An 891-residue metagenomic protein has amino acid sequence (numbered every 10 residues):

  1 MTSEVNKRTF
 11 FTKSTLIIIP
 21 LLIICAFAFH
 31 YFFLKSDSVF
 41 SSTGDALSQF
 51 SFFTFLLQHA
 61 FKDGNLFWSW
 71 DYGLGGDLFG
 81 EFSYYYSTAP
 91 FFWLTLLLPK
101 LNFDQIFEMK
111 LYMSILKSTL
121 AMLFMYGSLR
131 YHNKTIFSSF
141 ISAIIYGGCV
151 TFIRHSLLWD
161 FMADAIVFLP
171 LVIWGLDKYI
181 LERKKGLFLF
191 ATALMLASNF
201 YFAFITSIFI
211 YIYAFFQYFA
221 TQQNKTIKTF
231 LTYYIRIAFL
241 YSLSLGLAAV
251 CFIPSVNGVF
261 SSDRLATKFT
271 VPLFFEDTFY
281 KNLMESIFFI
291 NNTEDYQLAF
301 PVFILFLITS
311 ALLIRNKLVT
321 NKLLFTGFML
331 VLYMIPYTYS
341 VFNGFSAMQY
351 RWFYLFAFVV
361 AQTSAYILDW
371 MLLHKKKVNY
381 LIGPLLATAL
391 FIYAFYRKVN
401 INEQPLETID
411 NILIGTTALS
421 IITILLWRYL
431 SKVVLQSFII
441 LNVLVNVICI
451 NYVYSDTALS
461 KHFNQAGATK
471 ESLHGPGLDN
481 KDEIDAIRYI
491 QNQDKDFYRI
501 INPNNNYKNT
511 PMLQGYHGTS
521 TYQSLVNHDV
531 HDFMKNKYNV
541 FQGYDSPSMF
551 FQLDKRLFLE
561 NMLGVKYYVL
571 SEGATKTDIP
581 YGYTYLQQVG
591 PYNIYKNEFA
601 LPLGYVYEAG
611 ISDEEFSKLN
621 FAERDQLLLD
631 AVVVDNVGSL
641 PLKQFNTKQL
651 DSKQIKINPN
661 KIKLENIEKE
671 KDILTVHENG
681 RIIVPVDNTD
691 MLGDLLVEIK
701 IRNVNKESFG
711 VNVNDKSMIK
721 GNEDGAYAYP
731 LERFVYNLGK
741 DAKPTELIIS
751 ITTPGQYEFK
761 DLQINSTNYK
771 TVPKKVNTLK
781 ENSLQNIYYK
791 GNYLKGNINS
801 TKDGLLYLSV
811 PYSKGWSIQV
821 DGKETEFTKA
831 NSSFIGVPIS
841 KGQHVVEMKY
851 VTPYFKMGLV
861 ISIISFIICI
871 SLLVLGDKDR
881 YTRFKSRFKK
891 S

Functional and structural regions predicted by a protein language model:
S3-F10, F53-T54, D651-S891: Active-site-proximal, structured, solvent-exposed surfaces of multi-pass membrane proteins that position macromolecular
T12, L22-A121, M125, I144-I166 (+4 more regions): Membrane-interface coil-to-helix junctions
T15, H132-I141, K178, R183-F188 (+4 more regions): Membrane-interfacial loop-to-transmembrane alpha-helix junctions, especially the N-terminal start
L21-I24, I115-H132, F137-T221, Y234-V256 (+3 more regions): Membrane-embedded helix bundles of polyisoprenyl
S48-F55, P90, Y233-I237, Y241-F325 (+5 more regions): Periplasmic/ER-lumenal interhelical loops and adjacent helix-loop junctions in multi-pass membrane proteins
E81-Y84, P99, L444-H474, Y489-L559 (+7 more regions): Extracytoplasmic/lumenal acceptor-recognition loop(s) of multi-pass membrane glycoenzymes
A121-L129, F168-I180, I208-F216, F306-S310 (+5 more regions): Transmembrane alpha-helical segments
F202, L324-Y337, V341-P476, Q843-H844 (+1 more regions): Contiguous transmembrane helix-bundle modules in multi-pass membrane proteins
